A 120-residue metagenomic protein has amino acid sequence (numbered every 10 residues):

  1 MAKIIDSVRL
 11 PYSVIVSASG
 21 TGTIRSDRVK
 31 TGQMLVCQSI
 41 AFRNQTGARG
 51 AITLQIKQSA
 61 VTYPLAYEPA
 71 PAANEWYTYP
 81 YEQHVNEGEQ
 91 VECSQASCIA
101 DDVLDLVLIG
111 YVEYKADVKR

Functional and structural regions predicted by a protein language model:
M1-R120: Beta-strand-centric surfaces of beta-sandwich/beta-rich domains
